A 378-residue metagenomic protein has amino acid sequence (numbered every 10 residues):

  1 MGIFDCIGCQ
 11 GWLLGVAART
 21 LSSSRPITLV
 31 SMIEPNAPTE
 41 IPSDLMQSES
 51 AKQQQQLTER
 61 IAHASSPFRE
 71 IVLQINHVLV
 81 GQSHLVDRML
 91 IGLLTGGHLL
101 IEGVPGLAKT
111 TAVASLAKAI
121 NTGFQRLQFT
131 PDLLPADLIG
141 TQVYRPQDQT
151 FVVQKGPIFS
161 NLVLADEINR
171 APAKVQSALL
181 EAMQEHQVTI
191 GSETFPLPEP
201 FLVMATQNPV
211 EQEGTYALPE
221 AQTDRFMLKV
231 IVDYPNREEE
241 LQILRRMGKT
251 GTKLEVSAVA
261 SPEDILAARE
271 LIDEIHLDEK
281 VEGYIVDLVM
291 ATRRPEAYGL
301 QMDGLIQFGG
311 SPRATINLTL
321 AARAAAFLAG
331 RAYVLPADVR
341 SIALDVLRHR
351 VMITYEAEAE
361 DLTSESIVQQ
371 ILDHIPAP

Functional and structural regions predicted by a protein language model:
M32-P35, E40-S50, R294-P378: C-terminal engagement/docking regions of AAA+ P-loop ATPases
R60-S65, T215-Y216, K229-Q301, R331-A332 (+3 more regions): Conserved C-terminal "switch" segment of AAA+ ATPases
A62-L99, V104: Pre-Walker A (pre-P-loop) alpha-helix and adjacent loop at the N terminus of AAA/AAA+ ATPase modules, a conserved
R88, R145-L164: Conserved alpha-helical scaffold flanking the Walker A/P-loop in AAA+ ATPase domains
L93-T130: Walker A/P-loop
G123-P135, S192-P196: Short beta-strand-centered segment that lines the nucleotide-binding/catalytic pocket of NTP-utilizing
R145-T150, A171-V175, M183-I275, R323-A325: Canonical AAA+ ATPase core
D166-E167, A178: Walker B catalytic acidic pair
